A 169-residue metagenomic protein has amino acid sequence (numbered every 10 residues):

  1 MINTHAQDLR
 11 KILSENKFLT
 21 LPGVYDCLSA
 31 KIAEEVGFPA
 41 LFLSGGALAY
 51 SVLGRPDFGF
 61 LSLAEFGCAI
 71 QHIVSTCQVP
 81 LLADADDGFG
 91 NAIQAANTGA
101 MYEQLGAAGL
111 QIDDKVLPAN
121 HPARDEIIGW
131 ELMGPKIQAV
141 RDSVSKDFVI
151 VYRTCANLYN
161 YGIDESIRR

Functional and structural regions predicted by a protein language model:
I2-R169: Alpha/beta enzyme core
